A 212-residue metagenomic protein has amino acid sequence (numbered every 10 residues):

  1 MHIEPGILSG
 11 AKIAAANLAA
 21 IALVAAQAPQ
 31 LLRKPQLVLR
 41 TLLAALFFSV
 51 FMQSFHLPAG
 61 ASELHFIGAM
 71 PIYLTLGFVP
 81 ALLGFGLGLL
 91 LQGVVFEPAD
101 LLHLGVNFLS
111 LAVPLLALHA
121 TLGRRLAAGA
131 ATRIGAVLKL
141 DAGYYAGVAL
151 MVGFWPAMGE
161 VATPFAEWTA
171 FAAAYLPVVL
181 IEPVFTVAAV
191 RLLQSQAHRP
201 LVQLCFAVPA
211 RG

Functional and structural regions predicted by a protein language model:
M1-A45, A142-F154: Membrane topogenic helices and adjacent juxtamembrane segments
H2-E4, S9-G10, L57, G123-A207: Membrane-embedded alpha-helical hairpins and interfacial helices in multi-pass inner-membrane proteins
A20, F48, M52, S110 (+3 more regions): Alpha-helical transmembrane segments of multipass membrane proteins
R40-A59, A81: A generic, lipid-embedded transmembrane alpha helix
T41-S49, Y73-L76, A112-L116, L138-V152: Small-residue-rich segments of transmembrane alpha-helices in multi-pass membrane proteins, especially helix faces
A45-F48, H65-M70, L87-Q92: Hydrophobic, membrane-inserted alpha-helices
M52-P58, L89-L118: Interfacial aromatic-anchored transmembrane helix boundaries in multi-pass membrane proteins
F66-A81: Generic transmembrane alpha-helix motif of multi-pass integral membrane proteins
